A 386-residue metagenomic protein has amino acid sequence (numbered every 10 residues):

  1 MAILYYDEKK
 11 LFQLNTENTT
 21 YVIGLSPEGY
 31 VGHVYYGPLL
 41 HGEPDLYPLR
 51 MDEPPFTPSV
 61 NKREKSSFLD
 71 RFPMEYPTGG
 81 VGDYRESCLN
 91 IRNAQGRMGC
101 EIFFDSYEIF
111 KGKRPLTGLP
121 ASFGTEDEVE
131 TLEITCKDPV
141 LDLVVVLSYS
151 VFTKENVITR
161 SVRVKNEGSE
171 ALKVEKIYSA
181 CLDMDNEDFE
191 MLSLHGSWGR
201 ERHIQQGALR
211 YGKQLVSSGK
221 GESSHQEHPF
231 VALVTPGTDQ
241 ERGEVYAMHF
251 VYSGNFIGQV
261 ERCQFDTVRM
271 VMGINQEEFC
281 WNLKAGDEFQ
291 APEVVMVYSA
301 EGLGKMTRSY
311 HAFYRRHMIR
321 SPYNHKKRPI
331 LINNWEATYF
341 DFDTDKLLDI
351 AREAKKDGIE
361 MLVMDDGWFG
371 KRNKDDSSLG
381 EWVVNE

Functional and structural regions predicted by a protein language model:
M1-F12, T267-K284: Short acidic, Pro/Gly- and aromatic-enriched capping/linker segments at domain boundaries
K10-Q13, E17, V31-E261, E277: Polysaccharide-binding surfaces and accessory modules of carbohydrate-active proteins
R92, R97-D105, W281-A300: Short Pro-Gly-centered flexible turn/kink motifs
F152, E293-P329: Terminal connector regions
I158, K173, Q290, D357-G358 (+1 more regions): Short loop/turn motifs at secondary-structure junctions
V260-C263, I274, E301: Conserved mixed alpha/beta catalytic, RNA-binding, or beta-rich assembly cores of soluble enzyme, regulatory
Y323-E386: Aromatic-lined carbohydrate-binding/catalytic grooves of carbohydrate-active enzymes
